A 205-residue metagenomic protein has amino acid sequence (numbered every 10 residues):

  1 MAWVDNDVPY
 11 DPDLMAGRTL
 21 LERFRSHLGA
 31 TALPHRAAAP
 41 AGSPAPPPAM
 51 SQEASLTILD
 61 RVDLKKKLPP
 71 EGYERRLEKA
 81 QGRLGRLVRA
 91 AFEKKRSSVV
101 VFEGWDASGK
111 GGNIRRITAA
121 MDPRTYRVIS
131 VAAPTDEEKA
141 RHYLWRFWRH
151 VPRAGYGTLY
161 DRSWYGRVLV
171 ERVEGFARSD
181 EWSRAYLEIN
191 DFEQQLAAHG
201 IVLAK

Functional and structural regions predicted by a protein language model:
M1-K205: Glycine-rich phosphate-binding loop of ATP-dependent small-molecule kinases
